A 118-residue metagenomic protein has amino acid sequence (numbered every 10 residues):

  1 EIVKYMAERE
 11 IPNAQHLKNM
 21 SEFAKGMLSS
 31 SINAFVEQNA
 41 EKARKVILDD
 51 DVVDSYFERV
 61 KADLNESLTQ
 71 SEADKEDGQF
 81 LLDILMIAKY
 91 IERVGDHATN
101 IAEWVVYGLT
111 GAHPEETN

Functional and structural regions predicted by a protein language model:
E1-N118: Cytosolic, long alpha-helical scaffolding segments
